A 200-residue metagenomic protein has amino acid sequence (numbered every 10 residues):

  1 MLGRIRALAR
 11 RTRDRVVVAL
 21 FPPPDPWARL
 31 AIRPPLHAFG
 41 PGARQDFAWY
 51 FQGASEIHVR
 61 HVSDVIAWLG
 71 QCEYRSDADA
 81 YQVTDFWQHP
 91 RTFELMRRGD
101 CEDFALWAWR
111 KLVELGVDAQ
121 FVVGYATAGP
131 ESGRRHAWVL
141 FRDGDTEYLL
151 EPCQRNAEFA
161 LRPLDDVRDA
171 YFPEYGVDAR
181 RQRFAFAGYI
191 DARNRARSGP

Functional and structural regions predicted by a protein language model:
M1-P200: A structural boundary/capping signal
